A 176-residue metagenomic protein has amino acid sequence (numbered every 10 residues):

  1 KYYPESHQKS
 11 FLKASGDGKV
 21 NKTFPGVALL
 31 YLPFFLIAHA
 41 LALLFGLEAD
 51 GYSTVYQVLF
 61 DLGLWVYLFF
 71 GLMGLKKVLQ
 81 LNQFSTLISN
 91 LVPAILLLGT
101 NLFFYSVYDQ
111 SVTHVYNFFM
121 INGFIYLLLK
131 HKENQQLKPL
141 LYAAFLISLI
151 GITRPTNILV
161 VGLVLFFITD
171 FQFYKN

Functional and structural regions predicted by a protein language model:
K1-L62: Interfacial juxtamembrane loops and adjacent helix segments that form the catalytic/substrate-binding surfaces
L43-D50, F70-T100, F119, N134-K138 (+1 more regions): Transmembrane-helix signature of polytopic, membrane-embedded enzymes that assemble or transfer cell-envelope glycans
V58-Q83, G123-L127: Transmembrane-helix motifs of polytopic, lipid-linked glycan transferases
F60-W65, T113, I147-G151: Alpha-helical transmembrane segments of multi-pass integral membrane proteins
V107-Y116: Short acidic/glycine- and proline-prone juxtamembrane loop motifs at membrane-interface regions of multi-pass membrane
Y116-E133, P139-I147, V161-V164: Specific aromatic-rich, kink-prone transmembrane helix
L159-N176: Perimembrane helix-loop-helix junctions
